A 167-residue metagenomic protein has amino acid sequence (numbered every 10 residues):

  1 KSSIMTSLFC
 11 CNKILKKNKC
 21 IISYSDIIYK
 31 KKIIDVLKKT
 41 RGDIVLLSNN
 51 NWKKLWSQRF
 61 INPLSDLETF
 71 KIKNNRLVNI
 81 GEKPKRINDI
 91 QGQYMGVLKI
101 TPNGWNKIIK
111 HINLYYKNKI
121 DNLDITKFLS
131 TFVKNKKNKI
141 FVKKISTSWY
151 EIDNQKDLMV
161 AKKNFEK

Functional and structural regions predicted by a protein language model:
K1-I21: Short phosphate-binding loop-to-helix
K1-S3, W52-K54, S148-E151: A short acidic, often aromatic-flanked loop/helix-cap motif at beta-alpha or helix-coil junctions that lines enzyme
T6-K13, Q58-L64, K156-V160: Short, surface-exposed amphipathic charged segments that create phosphate/polyanion-binding patches used for binding
K17-K19, G42, N138: Short coil/turn segments at beta-strand junctions that form active-site/ligand-binding loops
I22, L46-L47, V142: Structural beta-sheet core signal
S25-I27: The conserved acidic donor/metal-binding loop of glycosyltransferases
K30-H111: Conserved core of the sugar-phosphate nucleotidyltransferase
I80, I87-K167: Conserved alpha/beta core of the MobA/IspD/sugar-nucleotide pyrophosphorylase nucleotidyltransferase superfamily
